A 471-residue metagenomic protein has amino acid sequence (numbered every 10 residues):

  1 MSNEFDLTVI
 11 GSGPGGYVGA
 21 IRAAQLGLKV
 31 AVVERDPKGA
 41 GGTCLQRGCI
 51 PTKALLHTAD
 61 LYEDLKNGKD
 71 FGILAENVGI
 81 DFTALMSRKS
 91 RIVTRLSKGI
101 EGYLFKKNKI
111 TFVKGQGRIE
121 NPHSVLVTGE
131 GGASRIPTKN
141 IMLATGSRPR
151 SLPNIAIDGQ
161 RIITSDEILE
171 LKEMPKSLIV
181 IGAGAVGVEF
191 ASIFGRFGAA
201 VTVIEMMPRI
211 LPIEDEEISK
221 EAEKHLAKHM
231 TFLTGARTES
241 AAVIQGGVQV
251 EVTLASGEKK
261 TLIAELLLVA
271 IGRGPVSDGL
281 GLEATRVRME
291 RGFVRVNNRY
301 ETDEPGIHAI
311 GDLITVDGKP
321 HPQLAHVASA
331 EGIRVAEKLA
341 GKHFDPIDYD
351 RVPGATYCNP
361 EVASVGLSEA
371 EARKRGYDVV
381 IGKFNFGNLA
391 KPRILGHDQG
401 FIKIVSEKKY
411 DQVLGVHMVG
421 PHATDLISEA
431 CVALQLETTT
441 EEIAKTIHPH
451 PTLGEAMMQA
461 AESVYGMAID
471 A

Functional and structural regions predicted by a protein language model:
S2-F5, I21-L28, V33-M174, T202 (+6 more regions): Glycine-rich flavin
S2-G13, M174-G184: Beta1/beta-strand and adjacent pyrophosphate-binding region of the FAD-binding site in flavoprotein oxidoreductases
T8-I10, G117, I136-G146, V180-I181 (+3 more regions): Short hydrophobic core segments
I10-G15, G19-K38, T43, I50 (+3 more regions): Flexible, glycine-rich terminal cap/loop adjacent to redox cofactors in electron-transfer oxidoreductases
G16, G187-V188: N-terminal Rossmann-fold NAD(P) dinucleotide-binding loop
A20, A24, A191, G195-R196: Gly/Ala-rich phosphate-binding loop of Rossmann-like dinucleotide-binding domains, activating on the conserved
T128-S134, T238-E239, V252-T261, R273: A structured beta-alpha segment of the ubiquitous adenosine-cofactor-binding alpha/beta core
D158-P175, T261-G341: FAD-site-proximal beta/loop scaffold in flavoenzymes
